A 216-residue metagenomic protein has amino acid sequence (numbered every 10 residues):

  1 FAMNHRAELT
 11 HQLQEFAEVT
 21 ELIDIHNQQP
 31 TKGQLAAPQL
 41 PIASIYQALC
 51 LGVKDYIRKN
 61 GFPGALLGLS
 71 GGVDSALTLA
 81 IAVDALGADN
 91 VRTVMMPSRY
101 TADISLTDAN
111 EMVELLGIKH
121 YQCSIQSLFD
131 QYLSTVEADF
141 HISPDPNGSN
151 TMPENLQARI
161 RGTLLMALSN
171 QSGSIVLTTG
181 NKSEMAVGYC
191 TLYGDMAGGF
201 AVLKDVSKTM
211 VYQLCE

Functional and structural regions predicted by a protein language model:
F1-C50: C-terminal beta-strand edge segments of enzyme domains
N4, L67-S70, A76, A80 (+4 more regions): Generic beta-strand/beta-sheet core signal
A7, G72, V113, L177 (+1 more regions): Residue-level signal for inorganic ion chemistry
A17-N27, N90-M95, T101-M152, A158: A conserved beta-strand->alpha-helix junction
S44-L66, L164, L168: Phosphate/ATP-binding catalytic cores across multiple sugar-kinase/actin-like superfamilies, primarily ASKHA
K54-P63, D84, A88-V91, S134 (+3 more regions): Conserved helix-loop functional segments at active or binding sites
P63-L69, V73-N110: ATP-dependent adenylation/pyrophosphate-handling site
L86, F140-E216: Active-site adenylate/phosphate-handling loop in enzymes that bind or generate adenylated species
